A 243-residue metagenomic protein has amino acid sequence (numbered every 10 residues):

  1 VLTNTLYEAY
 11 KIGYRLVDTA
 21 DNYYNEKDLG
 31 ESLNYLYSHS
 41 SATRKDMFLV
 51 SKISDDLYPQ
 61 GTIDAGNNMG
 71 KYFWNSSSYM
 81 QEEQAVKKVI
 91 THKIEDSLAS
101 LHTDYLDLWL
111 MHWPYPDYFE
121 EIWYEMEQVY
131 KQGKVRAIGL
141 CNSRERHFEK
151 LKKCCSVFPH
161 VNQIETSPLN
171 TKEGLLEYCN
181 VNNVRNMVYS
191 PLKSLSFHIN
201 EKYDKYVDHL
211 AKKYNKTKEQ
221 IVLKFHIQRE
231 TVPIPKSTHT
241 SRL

Functional and structural regions predicted by a protein language model:
V1-S51, L57, I63, K193-L195: N-terminal binding-site loop/beta-alpha segment at the start of enzyme catalytic domains that lines or forms
V1-Y10, A65-G66, E83-H102, F119-E121 (+2 more regions): Short, acidic/polar
V17, L106, I138: Glycine-centered flexible beta-alpha turn that most often forms the glycine-rich phosphate-binding loop
K27-S38, I94-L98, M126-E127, F148: Short, well-ordered amphipathic alpha-helices
Y35-K45, L101-T103, V129-K134, C154-F158: Short helix-capping segments at alpha-helix termini
D46-K87, H112: Structural motif corresponding to the early beta-alpha repeats
E95, W113-L243: Beta/alpha (TIM)-barrel catalytic core signal, keyed to glycine-rich beta->alpha loops juxtaposed to Asp/Glu that bind
